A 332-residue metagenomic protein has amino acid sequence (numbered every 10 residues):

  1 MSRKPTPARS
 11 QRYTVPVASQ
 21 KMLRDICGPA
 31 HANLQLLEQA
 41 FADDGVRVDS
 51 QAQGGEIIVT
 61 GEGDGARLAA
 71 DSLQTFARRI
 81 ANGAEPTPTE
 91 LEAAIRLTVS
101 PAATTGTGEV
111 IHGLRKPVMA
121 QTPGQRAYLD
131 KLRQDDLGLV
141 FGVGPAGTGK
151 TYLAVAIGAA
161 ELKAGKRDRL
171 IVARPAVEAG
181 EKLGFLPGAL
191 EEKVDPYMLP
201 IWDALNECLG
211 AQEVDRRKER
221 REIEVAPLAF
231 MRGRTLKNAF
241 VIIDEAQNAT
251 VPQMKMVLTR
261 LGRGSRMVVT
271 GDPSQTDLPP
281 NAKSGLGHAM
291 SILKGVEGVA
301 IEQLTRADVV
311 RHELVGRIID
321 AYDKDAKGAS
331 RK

Functional and structural regions predicted by a protein language model:
S2-P7, S330-K332: Acidic, low-complexity intrinsically disordered tails
K4-I26: Short glycine-/aliphatic-rich beta-strand segments at the starts of folded cytosolic domains
K21-L23, S72, A94, M119: Peripheral, non-AAA+ core regions of ATP-driven protein-machinery
M22-G45: Short amphipathic alpha-helix segments
Q39-D49, I171-E178: Short, compositionally biased low-complexity segments
V46-T107: Interdomain "pre-motor" coupling segment immediately N-terminal to P-loop NTPase/helicase cores
E56, R115-P123, D130-K131, D136-I243 (+1 more regions): Conserved helicase motor core of SF1/SF2 NTP-dependent helicases
T105-P117: Conserved adenine-nucleotide phosphate-binding loops and their immediately adjacent elements
